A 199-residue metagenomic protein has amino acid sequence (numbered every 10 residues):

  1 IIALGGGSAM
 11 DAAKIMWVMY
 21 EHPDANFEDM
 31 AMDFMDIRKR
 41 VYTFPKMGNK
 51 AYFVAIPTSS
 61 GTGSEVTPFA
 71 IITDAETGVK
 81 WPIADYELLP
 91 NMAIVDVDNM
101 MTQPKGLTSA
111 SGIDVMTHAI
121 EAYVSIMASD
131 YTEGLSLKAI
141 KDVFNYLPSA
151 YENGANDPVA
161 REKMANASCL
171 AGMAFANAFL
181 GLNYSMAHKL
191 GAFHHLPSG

Functional and structural regions predicted by a protein language model:
I1-D98: Glycine/threonine-rich beta-strand-loop-alpha-helix active-site module that forms ligand/phosphate-binding
G6-S8, T62-S64, I113, M173 (+2 more regions): Gly/Ser/Thr-rich helix-start
D11-I15, V115, S185: Short amphipathic alpha-helical face segments that pack within enzyme cores and frequently flank/anchor catalytic
I15, C169-M173, H188: Contiguous, well-ordered alpha-helical segments that form the cores/surfaces of helical PPI scaffolds
I15-P23, F175-F179, F193-H194: Alpha-helix C-terminal capping segments
F69-A178: Carboxylate- and glycine-rich phosphate/diphosphate-binding segment that chelates Mg2+/Mn2+
A178-G199: C-terminal catalytic subdomain
